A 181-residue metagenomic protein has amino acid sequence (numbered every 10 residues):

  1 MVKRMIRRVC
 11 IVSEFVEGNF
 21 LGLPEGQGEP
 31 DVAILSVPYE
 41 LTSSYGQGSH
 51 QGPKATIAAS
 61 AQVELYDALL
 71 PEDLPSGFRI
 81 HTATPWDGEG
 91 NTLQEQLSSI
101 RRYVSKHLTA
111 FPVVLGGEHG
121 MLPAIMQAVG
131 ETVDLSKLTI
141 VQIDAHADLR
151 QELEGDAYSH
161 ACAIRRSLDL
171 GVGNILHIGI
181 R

Functional and structural regions predicted by a protein language model:
R4-R181: Conserved alpha-helical scaffold segments that buttress catalytic/binding sites
